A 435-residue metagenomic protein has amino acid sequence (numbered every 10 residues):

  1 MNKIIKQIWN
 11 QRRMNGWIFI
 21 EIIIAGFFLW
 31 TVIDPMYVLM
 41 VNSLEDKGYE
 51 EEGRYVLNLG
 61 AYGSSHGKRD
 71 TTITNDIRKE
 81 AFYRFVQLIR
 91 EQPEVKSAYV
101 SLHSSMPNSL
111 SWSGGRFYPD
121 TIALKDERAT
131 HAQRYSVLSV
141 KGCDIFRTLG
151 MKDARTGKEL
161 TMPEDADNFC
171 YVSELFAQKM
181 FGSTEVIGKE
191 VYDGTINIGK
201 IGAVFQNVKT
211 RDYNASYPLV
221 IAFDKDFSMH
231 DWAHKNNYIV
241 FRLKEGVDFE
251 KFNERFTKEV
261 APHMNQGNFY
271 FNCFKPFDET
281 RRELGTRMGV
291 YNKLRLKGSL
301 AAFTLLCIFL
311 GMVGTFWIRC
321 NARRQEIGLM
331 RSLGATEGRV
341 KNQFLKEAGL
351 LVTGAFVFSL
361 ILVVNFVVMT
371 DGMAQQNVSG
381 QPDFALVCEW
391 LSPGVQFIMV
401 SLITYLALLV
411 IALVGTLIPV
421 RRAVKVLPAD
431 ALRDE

Functional and structural regions predicted by a protein language model:
M1-Q11, F85: A short amphipathic helical element positioned immediately N-terminal to and/or at the very start of a transmembrane
N2-K6, L310-E347, K425-E435: Intracellular coupling helices
N2-K6, L39-N42, F397-E435: C-terminal membrane-exit region of the final transmembrane helix in multipass inner-membrane proteins
R13-V38, G289-Q325, L350-L362, A407-V410 (+1 more regions): Hydrophobic alpha-helical transmembrane segments of multi-pass inner-membrane transport and secretion
I33-A123, T370-E389, P393-G394: Membrane-proximal extracellular/periplasmic loop immediately following the first transmembrane helix
S109-L284: Mid-to-C-terminal secondary-structure elements that act as membrane-proximal/extracytoplasmic interface segments
L296, T353, V357, N377-I418: Conserved transmembrane alpha-helices of multi-pass membrane proteins, especially helix-helix packing segments enriched
Q325-G372, I403, A407, I411: Transmembrane alpha-helical interface segments in multi-pass membrane proteins
